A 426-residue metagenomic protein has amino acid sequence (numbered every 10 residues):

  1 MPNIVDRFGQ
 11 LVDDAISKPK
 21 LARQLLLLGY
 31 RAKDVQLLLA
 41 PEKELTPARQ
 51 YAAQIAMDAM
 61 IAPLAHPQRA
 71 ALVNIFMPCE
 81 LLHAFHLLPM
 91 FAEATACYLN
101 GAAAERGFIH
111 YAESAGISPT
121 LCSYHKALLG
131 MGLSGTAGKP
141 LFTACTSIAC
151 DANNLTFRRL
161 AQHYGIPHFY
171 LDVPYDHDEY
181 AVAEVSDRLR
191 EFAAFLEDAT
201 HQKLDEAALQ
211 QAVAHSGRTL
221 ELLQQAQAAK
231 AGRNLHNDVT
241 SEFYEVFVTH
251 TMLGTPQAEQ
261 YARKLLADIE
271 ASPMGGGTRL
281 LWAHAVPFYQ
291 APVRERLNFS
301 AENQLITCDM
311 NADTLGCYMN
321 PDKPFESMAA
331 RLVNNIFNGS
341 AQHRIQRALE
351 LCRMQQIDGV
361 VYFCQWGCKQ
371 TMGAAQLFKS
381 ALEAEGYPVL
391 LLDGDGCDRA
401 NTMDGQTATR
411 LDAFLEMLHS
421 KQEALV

Functional and structural regions predicted by a protein language model:
P2-R69, S186, R190, A194-A312 (+1 more regions): A charged, amphipathic alpha-helical module
A48-Q50, I117-Y124, S147, N335-A341: Short, flexible loop segments at the rims of nucleotide/cofactor-binding pockets, characterized by
Q50-L121, H125-A137: An N-terminal, globular interaction/scaffold subdomain
V73-F76, C145-A149, W282-P287, C364-W366: Structural motif
I75-F76, L81-Y111, L281-R353: Redox- and metal-dependent alpha/beta enzyme cores, enriched for Fe-S-associated oxidoreductases and cofactor-handling
H125-Q225: Internal, well-ordered alpha/beta segment that forms a basic, Gly-enriched binding/recognition surface
G339-G386, L390: C-terminal hydrophobic structural anchor segments that stabilize assembly/packing rather than catalytic chemistry
K379, E383, V389-V426: C-terminal regions of proteins
